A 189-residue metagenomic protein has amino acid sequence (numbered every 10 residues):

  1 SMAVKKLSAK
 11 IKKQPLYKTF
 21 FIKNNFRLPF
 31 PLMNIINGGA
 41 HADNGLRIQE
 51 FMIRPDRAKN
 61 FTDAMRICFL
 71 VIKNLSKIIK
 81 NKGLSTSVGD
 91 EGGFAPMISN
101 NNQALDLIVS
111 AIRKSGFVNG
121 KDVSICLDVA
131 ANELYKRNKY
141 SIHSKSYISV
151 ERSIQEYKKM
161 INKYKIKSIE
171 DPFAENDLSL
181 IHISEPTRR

Functional and structural regions predicted by a protein language model:
S1, P31-D43, V88: Glycine/serine-rich anion-binding loops at beta->alpha junctions that coordinate negatively charged ligand groups
S1-I11: Stable alpha-helical structural segments in soluble proteins, enriched in small hydrophobic residues
A9, Q14-F30: Glycine/threonine-rich beta-strand-loop-alpha-helix active-site module that forms ligand/phosphate-binding
K12, N37-G38, E91-G92: Short glycine-rich loop/turn motifs that provide flexible caps or phosphate-binding loops at active sites
K23-G38, R66-N74: Conserved alpha/beta core surface patches that mediate binding of polyanionic ligands
A42-I181: Metal-dependent enolase-superfamily TIM-barrel catalytic cores that perform enediolate-based chemistry
S179-R189: Residue-level detector of conserved catalytic or cofactor/ligand-binding positions in enzyme active sites
